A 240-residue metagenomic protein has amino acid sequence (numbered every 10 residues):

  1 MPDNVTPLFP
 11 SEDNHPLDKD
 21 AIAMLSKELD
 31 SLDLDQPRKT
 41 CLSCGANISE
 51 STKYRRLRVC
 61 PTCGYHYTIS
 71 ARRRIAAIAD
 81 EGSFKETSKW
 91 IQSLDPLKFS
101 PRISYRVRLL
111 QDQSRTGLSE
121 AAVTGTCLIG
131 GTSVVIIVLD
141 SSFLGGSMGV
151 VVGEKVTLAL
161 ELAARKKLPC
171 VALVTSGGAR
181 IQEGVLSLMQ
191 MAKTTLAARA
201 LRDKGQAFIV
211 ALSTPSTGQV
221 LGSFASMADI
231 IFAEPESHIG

Functional and structural regions predicted by a protein language model:
M1-I209, P215: Terminal-region recognition feature
G153, S226-M227: Short, solvent-exposed amphipathic alpha-helical segments in soluble enzyme and RNA/protein-processing domains
T214-T217, S237-H238: Short acidic/polar capping segments at secondary-structure boundaries
T217-F224: Short glycine/serine/threonine-rich phosphate/pyrophosphate-binding segments that cradle anionic phosphate groups
A228-G240: Gly/Pro- and small hydrophobic-enriched strand-loop and loop-to-helix capping segments that sit at the rims
